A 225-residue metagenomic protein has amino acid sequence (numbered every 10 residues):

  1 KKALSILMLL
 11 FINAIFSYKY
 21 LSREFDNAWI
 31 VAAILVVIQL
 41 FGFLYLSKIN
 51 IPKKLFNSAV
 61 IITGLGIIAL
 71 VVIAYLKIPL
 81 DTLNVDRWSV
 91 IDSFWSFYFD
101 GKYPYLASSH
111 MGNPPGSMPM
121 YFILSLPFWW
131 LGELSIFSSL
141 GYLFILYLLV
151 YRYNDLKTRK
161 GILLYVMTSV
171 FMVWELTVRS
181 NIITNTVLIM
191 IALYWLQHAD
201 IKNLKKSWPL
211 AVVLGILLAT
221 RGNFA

Functional and structural regions predicted by a protein language model:
K1-I73: Start-transfer (signal-anchor) and selected internal transmembrane alpha helices of multi-pass inner/ER membrane
Y20, L131-G132, E175-T177, I216-R221: Transmembrane helix irregularities
A32-Q39, S138-Y142, N181-W195, A225: Hydrophobic core segments of transmembrane alpha-helices in multi-pass, intramembrane catalytic enzymes
T63-L134: Intramembrane catalytic core of multi-pass membrane enzymes that act on lipidic substrates
F122-L124, L163-T186: Aromatic- and kink-enriched transmembrane "portal" helix at the membrane-lumen/periplasm boundary that abuts
L126, V170-V173, S207-A225: Membrane-interface alpha helices of multi-pass inner-membrane proteins
L134-T158, F171: Transmembrane-helix motifs of polytopic, lipid-linked glycan transferases
M190-K206: Membrane-interface transmembrane helices that cradle and orient dolichyl/undecaprenyl
